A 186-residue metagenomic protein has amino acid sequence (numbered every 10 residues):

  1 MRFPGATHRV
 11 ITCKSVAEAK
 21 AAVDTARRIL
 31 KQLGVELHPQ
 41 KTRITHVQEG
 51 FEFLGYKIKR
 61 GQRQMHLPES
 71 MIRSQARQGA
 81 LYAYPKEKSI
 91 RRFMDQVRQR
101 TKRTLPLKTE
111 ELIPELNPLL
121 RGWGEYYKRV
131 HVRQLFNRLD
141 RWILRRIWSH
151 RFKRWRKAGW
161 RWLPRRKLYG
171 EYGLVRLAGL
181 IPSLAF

Functional and structural regions predicted by a protein language model:
M1-F186: Non-catalytic terminal/accessory segments
